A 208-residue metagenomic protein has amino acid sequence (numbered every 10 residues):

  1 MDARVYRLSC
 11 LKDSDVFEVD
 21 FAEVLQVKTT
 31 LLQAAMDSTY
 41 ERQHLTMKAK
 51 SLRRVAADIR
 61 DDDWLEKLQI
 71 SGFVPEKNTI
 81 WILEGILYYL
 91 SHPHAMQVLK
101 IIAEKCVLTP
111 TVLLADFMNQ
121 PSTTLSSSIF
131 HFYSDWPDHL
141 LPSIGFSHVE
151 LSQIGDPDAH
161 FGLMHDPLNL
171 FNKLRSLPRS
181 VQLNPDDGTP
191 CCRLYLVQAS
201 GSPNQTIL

Functional and structural regions predicted by a protein language model:
M1-L208: Alpha-helical subdomain
